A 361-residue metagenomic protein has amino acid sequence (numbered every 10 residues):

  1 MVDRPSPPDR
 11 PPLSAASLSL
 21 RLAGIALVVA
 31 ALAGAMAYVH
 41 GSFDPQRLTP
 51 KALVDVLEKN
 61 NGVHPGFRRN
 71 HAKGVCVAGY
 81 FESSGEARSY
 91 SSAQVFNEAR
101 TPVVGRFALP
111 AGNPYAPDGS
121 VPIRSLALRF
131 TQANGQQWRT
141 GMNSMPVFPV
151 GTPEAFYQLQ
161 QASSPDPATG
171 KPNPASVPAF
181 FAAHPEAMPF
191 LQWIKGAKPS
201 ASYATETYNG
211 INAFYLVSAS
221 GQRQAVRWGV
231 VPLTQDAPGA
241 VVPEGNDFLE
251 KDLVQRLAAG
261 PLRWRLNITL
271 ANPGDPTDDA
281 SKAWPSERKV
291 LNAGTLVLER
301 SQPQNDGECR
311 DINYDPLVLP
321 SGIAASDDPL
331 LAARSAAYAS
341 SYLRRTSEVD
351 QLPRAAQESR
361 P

Functional and structural regions predicted by a protein language model:
V2-P361: Active-site-adjacent core segments of small-molecule enzymes
